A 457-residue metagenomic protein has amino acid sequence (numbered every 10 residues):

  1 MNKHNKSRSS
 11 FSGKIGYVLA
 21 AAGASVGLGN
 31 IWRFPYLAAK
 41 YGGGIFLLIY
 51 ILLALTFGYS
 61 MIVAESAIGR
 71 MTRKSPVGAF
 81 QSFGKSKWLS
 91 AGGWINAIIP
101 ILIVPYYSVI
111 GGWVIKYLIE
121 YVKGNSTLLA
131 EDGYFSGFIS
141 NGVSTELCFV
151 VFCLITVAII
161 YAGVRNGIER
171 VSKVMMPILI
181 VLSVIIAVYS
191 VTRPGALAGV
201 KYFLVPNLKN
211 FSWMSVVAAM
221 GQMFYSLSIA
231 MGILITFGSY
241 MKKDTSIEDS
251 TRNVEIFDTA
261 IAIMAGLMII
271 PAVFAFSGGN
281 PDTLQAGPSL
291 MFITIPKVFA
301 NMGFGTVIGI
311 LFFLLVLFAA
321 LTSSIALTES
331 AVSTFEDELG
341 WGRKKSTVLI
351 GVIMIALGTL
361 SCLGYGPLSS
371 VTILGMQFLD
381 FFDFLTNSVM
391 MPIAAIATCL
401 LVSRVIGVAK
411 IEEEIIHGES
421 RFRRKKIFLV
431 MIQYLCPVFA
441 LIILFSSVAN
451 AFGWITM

Functional and structural regions predicted by a protein language model:
M1-W32, M61-S66, R70-F83, K87-A91 (+2 more regions): Membrane-interface "cap" regions at the ends of multi-pass membrane proteins
N2-H4, G78, G111-S140, M241-D244 (+6 more regions): Helix-loop-helix connectors at the membrane interface of multi-pass transporters/channels
N2-S7, F11, E169, K173-L321 (+1 more regions): Membrane-embedded translocation segments of transport machinery
N5-R8, L37-Y41, P76-I95, S108-R165 (+5 more regions): Inter-helical loop and helix-membrane interface segments of multi-pass membrane transporters/permeases
S10-A21, I45-I49, K87-I101, L147-F152 (+6 more regions): Select transmembrane alpha-helical segments in multipass membrane proteins
G13-L53, I235-G238, D249-R252, I256-T259 (+2 more regions): Transmembrane helix-boundary motif of multi-pass solute transporters/channels
L37, Y41, A67, W88-I103 (+5 more regions): Membrane-water interface regions at transmembrane-helix termini and the short interhelical loops of multi-pass membrane
L379-L401, R423-M457: A generic transmembrane alpha-helix motif of multi-pass inner-membrane proteins
